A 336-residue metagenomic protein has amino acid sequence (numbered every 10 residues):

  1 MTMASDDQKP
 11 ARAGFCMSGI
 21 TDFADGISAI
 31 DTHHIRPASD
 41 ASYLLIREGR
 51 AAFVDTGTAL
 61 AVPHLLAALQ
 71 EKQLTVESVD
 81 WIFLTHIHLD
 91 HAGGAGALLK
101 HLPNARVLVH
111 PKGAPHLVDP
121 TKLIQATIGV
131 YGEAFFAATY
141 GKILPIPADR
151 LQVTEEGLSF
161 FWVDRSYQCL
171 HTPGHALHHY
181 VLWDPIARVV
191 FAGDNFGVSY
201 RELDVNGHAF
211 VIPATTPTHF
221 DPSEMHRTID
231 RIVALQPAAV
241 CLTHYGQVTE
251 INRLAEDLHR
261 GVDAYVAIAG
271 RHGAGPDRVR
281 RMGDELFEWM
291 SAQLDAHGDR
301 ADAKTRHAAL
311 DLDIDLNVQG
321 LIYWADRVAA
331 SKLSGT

Functional and structural regions predicted by a protein language model:
S5, P10-F15: Intrinsically disordered, low-complexity segments enriched in serine/proline and basic residues
M17-K72, L182-D194, V198: Conserved beta-strand hairpin/beta-sheet module of binuclear metal-dependent hydrolase folds, prominently
T58-L60, S166-H171, L177-C241, Y245-T249: Metallo-beta-lactamase
P63-V109: Active-site metal-binding motif and surrounding structural segment of the metallo-beta-lactamase
K112-H116, Q247: Short histidine/acidic/glycine/proline-rich micro-motifs that form metal- and phosphate-coordinating active-site loops
L117-L170, H226-I229: Metallo-beta-lactamase
T218-L235, V240, V248-G283: Internal alpha/beta domain cores that form substrate/cofactor-binding pockets in large enzymes and binding proteins
A267-T336: C-terminal regulatory/interaction regions
